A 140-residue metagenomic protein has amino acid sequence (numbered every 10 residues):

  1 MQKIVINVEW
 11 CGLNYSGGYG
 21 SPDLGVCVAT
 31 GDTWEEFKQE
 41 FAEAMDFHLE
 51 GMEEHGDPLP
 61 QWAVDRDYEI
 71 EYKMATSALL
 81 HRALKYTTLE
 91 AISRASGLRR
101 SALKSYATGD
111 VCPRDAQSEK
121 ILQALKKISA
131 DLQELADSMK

Functional and structural regions predicted by a protein language model:
M1-D57, Q61: DNA-contacting interfaces and partner/effector-binding or oligomerization modules in DNA-centric proteins
M1-K3, E43-S101, S105-A107, V111-A116 (+1 more regions): Short, charged, surface-exposed hinge/linker loops at domain edges that act as mobile lids or interdomain connectors
Q39, S105, Q123: DNA-binding alpha-helical recognition surfaces that contact promoter or target DNA
Q117-L122: Hydrophobic micro-packing sites on short alpha-helices
